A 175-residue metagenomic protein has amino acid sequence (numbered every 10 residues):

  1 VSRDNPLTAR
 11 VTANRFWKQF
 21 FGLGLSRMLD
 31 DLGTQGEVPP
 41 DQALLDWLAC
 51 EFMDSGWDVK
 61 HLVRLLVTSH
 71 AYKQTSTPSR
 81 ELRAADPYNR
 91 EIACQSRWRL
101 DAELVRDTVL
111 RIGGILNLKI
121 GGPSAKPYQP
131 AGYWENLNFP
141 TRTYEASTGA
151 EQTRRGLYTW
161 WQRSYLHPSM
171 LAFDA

Functional and structural regions predicted by a protein language model:
V1-T153, S164-A175: Primarily short, surface-exposed interaction patches in extracytoplasmic proteins
R155-W161: Short beta-strand/turn segments that mark the catalytic/cofactor-handling region of acyl-thioester transfer
